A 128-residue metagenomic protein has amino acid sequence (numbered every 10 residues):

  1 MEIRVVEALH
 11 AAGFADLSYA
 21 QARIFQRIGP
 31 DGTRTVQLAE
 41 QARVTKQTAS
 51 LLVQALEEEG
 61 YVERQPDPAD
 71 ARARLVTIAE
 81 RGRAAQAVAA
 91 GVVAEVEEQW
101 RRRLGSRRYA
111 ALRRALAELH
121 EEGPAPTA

Functional and structural regions predicted by a protein language model:
M1, K46, A71-R74, G123: Non-catalytic interaction surface on structured domains
R4-T48, A128: N-terminal helix-turn-helix DNA-binding core of bacterial DNA-binding proteins
F25, L51, E58: Alpha-helical and His/Cys-centered functional microenvironments
V36, V53-Q54: Short, hydrophobic-biased segments on the C-terminal half of alpha helices that form "recognition helices"
Q54-A117: Charged, amphipathic alpha-helical coiled-coil/dimerization segments
E121-A128: Short, charged, intrinsically disordered terminal tails
